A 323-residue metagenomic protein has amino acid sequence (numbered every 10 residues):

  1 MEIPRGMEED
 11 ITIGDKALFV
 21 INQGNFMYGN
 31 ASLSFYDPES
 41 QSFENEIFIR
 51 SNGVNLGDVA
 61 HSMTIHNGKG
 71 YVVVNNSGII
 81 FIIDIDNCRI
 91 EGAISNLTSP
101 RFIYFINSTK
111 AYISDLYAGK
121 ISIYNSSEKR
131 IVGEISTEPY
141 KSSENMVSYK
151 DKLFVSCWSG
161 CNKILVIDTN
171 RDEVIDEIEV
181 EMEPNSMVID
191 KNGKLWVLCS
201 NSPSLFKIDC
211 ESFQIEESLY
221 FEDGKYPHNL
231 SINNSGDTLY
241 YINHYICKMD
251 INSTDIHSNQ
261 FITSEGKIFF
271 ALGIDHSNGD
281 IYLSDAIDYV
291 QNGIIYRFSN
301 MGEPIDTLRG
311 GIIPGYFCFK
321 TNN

Functional and structural regions predicted by a protein language model:
M1-L18: Bacterial Sec-dependent N-terminal signal peptides
L18-Y28, V72-N76, I113-Y117, V155-G160 (+5 more regions): Conserved beta-strand positions in repeat-built beta-propeller and related beta-rich domains
M27-S34, I79-F81, K120-S122, C161-V166 (+3 more regions): Structural motif
P38-S40, D84-C88, N125-K129, D168-D172 (+3 more regions): Short loop/turn segments that connect beta-strands within beta-propeller blades
S42-N55, R89-I94, R130-S136, E173-I178 (+3 more regions): A short beta-strand motif characteristic of beta-propeller blades
G57-S62, T98-I106, K141-V147, M182-D190 (+3 more regions): Repeated scaffold domains used in trafficking and secretory/extracellular systems, primarily beta-propellers
I131-E211, I215-S218: Solenoidal tandem-repeat scaffolds enriched in leucines and small polar residues
I294-Y296, N300-N323: Blade-level signature of beta-propeller repeat domains, shared across WD40, Kelch, NHL, RCC1 and BNR/Asp-box propellers
